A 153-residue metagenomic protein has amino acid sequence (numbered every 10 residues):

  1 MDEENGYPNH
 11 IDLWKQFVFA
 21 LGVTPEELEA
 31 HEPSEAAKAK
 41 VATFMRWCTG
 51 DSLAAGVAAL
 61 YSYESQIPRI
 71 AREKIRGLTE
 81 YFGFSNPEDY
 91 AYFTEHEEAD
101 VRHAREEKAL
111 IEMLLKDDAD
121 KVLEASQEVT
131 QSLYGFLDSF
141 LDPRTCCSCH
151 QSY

Functional and structural regions predicted by a protein language model:
M1-Y153: Non-heme di-metal
